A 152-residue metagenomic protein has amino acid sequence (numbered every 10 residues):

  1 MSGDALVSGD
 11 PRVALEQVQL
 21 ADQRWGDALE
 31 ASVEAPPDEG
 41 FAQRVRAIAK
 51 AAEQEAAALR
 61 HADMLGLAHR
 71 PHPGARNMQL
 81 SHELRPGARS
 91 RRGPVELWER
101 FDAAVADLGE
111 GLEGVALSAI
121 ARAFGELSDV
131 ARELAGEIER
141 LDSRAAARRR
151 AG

Functional and structural regions predicted by a protein language model:
M1-D4, G152: Actinobacteria-biased recognition of intrinsically disordered, low-complexity terminal regions
D4-P36, G87-L112: Alpha-helical bundle segments that constitute or directly flank the non-heme di-iron/ferroxidase center
G9-V18, P37-A57, V115-E133: Alpha-helical scaffold segments that form or flank carboxylate-/histidine-based iron centers
L20, A47, G74-A88, R92 (+5 more regions): Intrinsically disordered, low-complexity, hydrophilic segments
E30, R60-H61, R150: Short, linear, compositionally biased motifs with a strong N-terminal bias
G40-N77, E137-D142: Conserved alpha-helical segments that form or flank metal/cofactor-binding pockets of metalloenzymes
R60-A103: Carboxylate-rich helix-loop segments that flank metal/cofactor sites and access channels in metalloenzymes
E99-G152: Preference for long, well-ordered alpha-helical segments
